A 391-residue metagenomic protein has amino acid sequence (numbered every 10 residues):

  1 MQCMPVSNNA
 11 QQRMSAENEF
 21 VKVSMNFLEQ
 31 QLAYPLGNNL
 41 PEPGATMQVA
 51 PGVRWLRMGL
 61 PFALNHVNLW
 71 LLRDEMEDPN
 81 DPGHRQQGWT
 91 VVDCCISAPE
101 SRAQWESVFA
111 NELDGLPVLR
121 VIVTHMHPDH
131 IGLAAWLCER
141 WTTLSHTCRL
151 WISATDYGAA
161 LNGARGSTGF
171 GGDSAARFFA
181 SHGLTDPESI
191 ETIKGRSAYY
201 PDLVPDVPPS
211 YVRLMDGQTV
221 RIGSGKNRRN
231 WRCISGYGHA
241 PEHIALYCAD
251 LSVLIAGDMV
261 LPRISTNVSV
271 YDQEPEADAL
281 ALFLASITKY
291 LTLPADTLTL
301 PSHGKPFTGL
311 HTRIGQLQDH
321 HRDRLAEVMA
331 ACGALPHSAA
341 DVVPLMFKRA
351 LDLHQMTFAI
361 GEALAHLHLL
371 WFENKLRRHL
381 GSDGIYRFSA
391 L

Functional and structural regions predicted by a protein language model:
E17-P35, A326-L391: C-terminal regulatory/interaction regions
F20, S97-R102, E106-K226, S252: Active-site HxH/HxHxD metal-binding segment of metal-dependent hydrolases
N26-V53: N-terminal amphipathic/basic leader segments beginning at the initiator methionine
P43-D114, A245-P262: Conserved beta-strand hairpin/beta-sheet module of binuclear metal-dependent hydrolase folds, prominently
P79, Q86-P99, S197-V212, T219-R221 (+1 more regions): Metallo-beta-lactamase
T124-H130, H239, H243, H303 (+1 more regions): Histidine-centered divalent metal-coordination motifs
